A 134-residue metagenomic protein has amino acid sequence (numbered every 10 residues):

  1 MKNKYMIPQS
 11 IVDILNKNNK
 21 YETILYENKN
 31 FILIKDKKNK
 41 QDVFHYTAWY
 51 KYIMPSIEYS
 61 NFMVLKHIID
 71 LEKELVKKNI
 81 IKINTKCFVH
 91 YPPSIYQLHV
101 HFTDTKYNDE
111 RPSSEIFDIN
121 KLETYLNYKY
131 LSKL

Functional and structural regions predicted by a protein language model:
M1-L134: HIT superfamily nucleotide-processing domains
